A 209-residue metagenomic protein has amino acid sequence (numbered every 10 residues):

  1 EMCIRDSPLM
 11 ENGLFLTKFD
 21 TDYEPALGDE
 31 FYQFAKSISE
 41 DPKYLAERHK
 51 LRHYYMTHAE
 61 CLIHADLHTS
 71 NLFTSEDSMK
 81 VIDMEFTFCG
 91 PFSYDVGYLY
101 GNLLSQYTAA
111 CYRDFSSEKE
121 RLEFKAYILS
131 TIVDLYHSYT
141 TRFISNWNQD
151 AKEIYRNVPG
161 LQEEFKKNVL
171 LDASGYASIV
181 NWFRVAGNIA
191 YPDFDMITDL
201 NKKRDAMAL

Functional and structural regions predicted by a protein language model:
E1, R5-H64: ATP-dependent phospho-/nucleotidyl transfer catalytic cores
E1, R5-M10, E123, N157-D172: Amphipathic alpha-helical surface "interface" segments used for docking/oligomerization or membrane association within
R48-Y94: Active-site acidic catalytic loop and adjacent metal/ATP-binding pocket of ATP-dependent phosphoryl transfer enzymes
Y54, H58, T87-G90, K119-A126 (+3 more regions): Short, solvent-exposed segments of well-ordered alpha helices
E76-I82, A110-E118, L161: Short acidic (Asp/Glu) and glycine-rich catalytic loops that position anionic groups and cofactors
S93-A151, A177-D195: Active-site activation/catalytic loop segments of kinase-like enzymes and analogous catalytic loops in related
D150-V158: Short catalytic/ligand-gating loop segments at beta-alpha or beta-beta junctions within enzyme catalytic domains
V158-L209: ATP/Mg2+ or Mg2+-diphosphate-binding catalytic cores that bind nucleotide phosphates or diphosphates via glycine-rich
